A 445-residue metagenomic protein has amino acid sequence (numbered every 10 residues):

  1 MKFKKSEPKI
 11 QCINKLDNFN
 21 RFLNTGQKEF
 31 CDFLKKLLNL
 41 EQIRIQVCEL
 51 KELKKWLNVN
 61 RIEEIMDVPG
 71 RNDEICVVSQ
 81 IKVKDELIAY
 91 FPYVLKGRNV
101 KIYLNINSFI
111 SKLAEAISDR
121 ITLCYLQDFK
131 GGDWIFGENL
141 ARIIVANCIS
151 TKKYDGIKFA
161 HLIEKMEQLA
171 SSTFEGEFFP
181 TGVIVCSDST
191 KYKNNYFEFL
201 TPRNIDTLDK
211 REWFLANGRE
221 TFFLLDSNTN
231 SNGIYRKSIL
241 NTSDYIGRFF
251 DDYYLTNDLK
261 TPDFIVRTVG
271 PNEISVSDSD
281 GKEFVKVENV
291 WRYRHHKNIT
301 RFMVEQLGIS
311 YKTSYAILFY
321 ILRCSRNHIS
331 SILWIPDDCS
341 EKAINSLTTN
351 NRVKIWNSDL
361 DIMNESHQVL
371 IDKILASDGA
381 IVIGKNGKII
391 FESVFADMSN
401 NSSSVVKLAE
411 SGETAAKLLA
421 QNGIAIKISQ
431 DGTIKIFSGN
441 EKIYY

Functional and structural regions predicted by a protein language model:
K2-Y445: Divalent-cation
